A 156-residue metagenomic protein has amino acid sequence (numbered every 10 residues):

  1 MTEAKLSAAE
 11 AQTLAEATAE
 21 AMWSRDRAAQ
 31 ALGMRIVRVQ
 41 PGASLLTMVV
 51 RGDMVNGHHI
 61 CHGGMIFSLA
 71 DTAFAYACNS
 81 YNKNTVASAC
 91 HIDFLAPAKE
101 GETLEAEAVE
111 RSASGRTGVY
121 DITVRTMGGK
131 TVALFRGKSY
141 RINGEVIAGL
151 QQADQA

Functional and structural regions predicted by a protein language model:
M1-A156: Terminal targeting signals and extreme-terminal segments of soluble enzymes
